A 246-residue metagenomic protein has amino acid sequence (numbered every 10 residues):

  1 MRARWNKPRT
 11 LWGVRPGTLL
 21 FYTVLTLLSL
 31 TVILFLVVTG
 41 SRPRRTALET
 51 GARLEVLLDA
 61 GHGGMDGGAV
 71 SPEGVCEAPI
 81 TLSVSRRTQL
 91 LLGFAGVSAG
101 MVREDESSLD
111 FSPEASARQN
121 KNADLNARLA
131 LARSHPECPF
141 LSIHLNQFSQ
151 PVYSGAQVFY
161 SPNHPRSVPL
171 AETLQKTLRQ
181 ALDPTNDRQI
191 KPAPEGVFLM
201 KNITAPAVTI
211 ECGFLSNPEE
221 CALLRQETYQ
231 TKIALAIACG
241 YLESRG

Functional and structural regions predicted by a protein language model:
M1-G246: Catalytic-site microenvironment of enzymes that process N-acetyl-hexosamine-containing cell-wall polysaccharides
